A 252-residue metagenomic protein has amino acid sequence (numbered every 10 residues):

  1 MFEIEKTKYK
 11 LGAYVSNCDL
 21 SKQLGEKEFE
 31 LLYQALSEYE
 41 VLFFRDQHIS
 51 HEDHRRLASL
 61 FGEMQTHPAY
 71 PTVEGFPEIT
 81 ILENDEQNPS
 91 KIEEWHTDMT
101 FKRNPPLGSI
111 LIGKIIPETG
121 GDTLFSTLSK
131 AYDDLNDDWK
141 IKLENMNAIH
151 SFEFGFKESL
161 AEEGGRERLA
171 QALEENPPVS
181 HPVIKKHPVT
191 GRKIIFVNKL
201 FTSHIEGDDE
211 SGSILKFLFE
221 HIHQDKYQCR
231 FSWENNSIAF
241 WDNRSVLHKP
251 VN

Functional and structural regions predicted by a protein language model:
F2-N235, N243-N252: Non-heme Fe(II) oxygenase catalytic core, chiefly the N-lobe of the double-stranded beta-helix
